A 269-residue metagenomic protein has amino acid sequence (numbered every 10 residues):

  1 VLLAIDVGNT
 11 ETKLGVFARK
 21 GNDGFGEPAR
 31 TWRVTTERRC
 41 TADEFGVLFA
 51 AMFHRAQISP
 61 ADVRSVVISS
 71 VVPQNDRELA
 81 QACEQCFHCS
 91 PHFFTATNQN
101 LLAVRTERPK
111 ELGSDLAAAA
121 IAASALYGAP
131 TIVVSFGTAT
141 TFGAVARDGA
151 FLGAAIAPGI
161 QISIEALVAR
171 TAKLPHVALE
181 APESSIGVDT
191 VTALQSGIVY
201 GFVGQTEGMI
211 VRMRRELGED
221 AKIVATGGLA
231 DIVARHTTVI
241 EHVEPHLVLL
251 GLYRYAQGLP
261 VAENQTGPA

Functional and structural regions predicted by a protein language model:
V1-I5, T36, C40, S163-A269: ATP-binding/phosphotransfer module of carbohydrate and carboxylate kinases, centering on a glycine-rich
L2-A56, A150-P175, A181-S184: Short glycine-rich, Thr/Ser-proximal phosphate-binding strand/loop in the N-terminal lobe of ATP-dependent enzymes
L2-D6, V67, T131-S135, V224: Short glycine-aspartate micro-motif
T10, V72-Q74, T138-T141, D231: Gly/Ser/Thr-rich loops at beta-strand to alpha-helix junctions that form or flank small-molecule/cofactor-binding
F49-S65, I210-A221: Phosphate/pyrophosphate-binding loops at sites that engage ATP/ADP/AMP, CoA/4′-phosphopantetheine, polyphosphate
F53-I58, D62-E84: Phosphate-bearing ligand-interacting subdomains that bind or position ATP/ADP/UDP/GDP/NAD(P) or nucleotide-linked
Q81, C89-F93, N98-R170, V199-I210 (+2 more regions): Phosphate-binding/catalytic loop of phosphoryl-transfer enzymes
F87-S90, A221: A short helix->loop->beta-strand "cap" motif at the edges of active sites that frequently abuts
